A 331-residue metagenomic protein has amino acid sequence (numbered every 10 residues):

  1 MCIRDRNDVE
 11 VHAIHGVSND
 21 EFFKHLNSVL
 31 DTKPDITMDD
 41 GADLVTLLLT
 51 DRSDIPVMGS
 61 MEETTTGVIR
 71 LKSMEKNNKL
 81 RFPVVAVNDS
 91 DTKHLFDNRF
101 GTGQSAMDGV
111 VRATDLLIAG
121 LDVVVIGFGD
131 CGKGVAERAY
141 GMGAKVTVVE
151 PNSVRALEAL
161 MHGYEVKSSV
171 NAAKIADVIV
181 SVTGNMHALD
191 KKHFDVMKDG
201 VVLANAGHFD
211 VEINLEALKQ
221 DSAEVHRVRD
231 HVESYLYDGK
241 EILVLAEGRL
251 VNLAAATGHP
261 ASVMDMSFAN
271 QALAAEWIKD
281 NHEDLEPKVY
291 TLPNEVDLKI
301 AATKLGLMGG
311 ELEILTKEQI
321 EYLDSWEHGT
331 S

Functional and structural regions predicted by a protein language model:
M1-I3: Short, small-residue-biased leader/transition segments that mark boundaries at the very start of proteins
R6-V17: A glycine-rich helix N-cap at a beta->alpha junction
H15, F82-G120, L215-K317: Adenosine-phosphate binding glycine-rich loop
V17-P56, M61-I69: Hydrophobic alpha-helical hairpins/lids featuring a short glycine-rich hinge
L30-D31, I118, A172-K174, F194-K198: A short, aliphatic-rich alpha-helical micro-motif
T37-D39, R52-T66, N185, F194-Y237 (+2 more regions): ADP-ribose/adenylate-binding Rossmann-like module
D97, G101-A176, S181-M186: Glycine-rich phosphate/diphosphate-binding loop of Rossmann-like nucleotide-binding domains
